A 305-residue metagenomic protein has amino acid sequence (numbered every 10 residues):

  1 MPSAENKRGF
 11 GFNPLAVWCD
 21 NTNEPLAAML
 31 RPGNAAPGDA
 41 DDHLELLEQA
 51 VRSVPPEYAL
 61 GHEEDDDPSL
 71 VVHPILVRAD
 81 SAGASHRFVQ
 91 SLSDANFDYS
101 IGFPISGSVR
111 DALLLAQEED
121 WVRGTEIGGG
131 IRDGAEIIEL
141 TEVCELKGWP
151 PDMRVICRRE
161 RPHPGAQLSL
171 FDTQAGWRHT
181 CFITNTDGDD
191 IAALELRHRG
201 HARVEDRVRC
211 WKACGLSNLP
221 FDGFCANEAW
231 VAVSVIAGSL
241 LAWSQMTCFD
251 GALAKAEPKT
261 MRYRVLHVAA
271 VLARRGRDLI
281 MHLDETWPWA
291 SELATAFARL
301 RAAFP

Functional and structural regions predicted by a protein language model:
M1-V17: Active-site-proximal, Lys/Arg-enriched surface segment that forms a nucleic-acid-binding/basic interface patch
N23, I75-A84, Y99, F182 (+3 more regions): Short, conserved catalytic/metal-binding motifs centered on acidic residues
L30-G61: Active-site beta-loop-alpha junctions of metal-dependent nucleic acid enzymes, especially the RNase H-like/DDE
L60-L70, I75, C248-P258: Short, glycine/acidic-rich hinge or "gate" loops at secondary-structure transitions that mediate conformational
V89-D98: Short, surface-exposed basic-aromatic patches at helix termini and helix-loop junctions that form
I101-K212, R299-P305: An anionic, glycine-rich sequence signature occurring as long contiguous blocks
A193-S244: Short amphipathic alpha-helical "interface-anchor" segments enriched in bulky aromatics
L240-P305: A short, flexible helix-boundary coil/loop motif
